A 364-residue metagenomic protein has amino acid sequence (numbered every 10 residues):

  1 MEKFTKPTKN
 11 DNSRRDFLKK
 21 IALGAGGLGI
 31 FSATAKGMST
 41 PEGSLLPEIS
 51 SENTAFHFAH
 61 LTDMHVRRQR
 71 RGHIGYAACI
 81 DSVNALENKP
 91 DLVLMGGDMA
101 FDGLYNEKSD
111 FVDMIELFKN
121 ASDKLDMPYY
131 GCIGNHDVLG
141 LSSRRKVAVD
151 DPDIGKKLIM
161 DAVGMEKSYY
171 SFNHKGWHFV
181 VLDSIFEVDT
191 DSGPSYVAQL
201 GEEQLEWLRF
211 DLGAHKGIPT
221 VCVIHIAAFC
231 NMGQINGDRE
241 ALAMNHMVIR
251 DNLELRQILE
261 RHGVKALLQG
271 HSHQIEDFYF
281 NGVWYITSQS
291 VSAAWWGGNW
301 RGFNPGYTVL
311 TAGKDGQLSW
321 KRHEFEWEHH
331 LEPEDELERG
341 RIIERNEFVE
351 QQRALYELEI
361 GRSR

Functional and structural regions predicted by a protein language model:
M1-D16: N-terminal secretory signal peptides
S13-F31: N-terminal export leaders
G37-S109, K167: N-terminal active-site segment of His-dependent metallophosphoesterases
S50, Y105-T220, L242, R250 (+5 more regions): Extended active-site neighborhood of metal-dependent phosphoesterases/phosphodiesterases
L61-T62, V93-G97, Y129-G134, C222-I224 (+3 more regions): Active-site neighborhood of phospho(di)ester-bond hydrolases with catalytic His/Asp-centered motifs
H65, M99-A100, N135-V138, I185-E187 (+4 more regions): Catalytic metal-binding/acid-base residues of hydrolase active sites
H215-M232: Short acidic, glycine-rich surface-loop motifs adjacent to enzyme active sites
T311-R364: A short C-terminal boundary segment appended to hydrolase-like catalytic domains
